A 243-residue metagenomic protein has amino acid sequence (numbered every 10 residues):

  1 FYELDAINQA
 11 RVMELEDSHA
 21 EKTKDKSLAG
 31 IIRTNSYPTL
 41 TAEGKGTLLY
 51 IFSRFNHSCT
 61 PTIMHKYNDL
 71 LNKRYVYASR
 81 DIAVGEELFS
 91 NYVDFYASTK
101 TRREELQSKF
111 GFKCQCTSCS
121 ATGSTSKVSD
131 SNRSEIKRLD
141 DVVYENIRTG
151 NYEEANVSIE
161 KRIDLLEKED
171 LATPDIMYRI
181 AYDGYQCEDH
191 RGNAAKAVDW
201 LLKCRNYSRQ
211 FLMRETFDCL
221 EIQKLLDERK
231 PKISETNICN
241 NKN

Functional and structural regions predicted by a protein language model:
F1-T62, K109-S118: Catalytic cores of histone-lysine modification enzymes
E43, G192-A195, P231-I238: Short, charged low-complexity intrinsically disordered segments located at boundaries of structured domains
R54-R191, K196, E221: C-terminal SET catalytic tail plus cysteine-rich post-SET Zn-binding segment of SAM-dependent SET-domain
V76-A78, L212-R214, K230-K232: Eukaryote-specific, cytoplasm-facing alpha-helical/coiled-coil scaffolding segments in long proteins
I159, L201-L202, S208: Inward-facing hydrophobic residues that define packing positions of alpha-helical scaffold repeats
L165, A195, Y207, R214-E215 (+1 more regions): Hydrophobic stripe of amphipathic alpha-helices that form coiled-coil interfaces
D170-P174, N206-I222: Boundary/linker segments of alpha-helical solenoid repeat arrays
Q223-N243: Alpha-helical linker/edge segments of TPR/alpha-solenoid repeat scaffolds and analogous pre-/post-domain helices
